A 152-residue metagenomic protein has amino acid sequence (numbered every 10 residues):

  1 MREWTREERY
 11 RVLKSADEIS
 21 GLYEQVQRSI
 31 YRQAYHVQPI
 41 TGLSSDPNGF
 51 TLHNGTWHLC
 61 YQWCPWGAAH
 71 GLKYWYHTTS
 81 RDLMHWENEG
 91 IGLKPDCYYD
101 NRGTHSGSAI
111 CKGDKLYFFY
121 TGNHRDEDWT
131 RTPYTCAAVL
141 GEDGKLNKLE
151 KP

Functional and structural regions predicted by a protein language model:
M1-P152: Beta-rich carbohydrate-recognition and catalytic domains
